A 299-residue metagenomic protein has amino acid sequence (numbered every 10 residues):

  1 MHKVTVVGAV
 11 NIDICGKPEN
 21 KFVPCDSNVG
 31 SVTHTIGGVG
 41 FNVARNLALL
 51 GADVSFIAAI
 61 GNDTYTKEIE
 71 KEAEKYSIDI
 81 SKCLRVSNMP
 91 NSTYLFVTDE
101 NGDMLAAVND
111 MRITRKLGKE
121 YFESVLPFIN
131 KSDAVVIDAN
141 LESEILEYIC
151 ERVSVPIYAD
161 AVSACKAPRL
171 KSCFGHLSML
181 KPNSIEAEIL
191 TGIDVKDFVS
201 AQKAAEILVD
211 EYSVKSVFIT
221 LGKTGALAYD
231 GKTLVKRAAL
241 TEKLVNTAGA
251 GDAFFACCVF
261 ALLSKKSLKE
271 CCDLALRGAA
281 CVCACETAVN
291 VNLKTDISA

Functional and structural regions predicted by a protein language model:
M1-A59, T64-I78: Glycine-rich phosphate/adenosyl-contacting loop at the front of the ribokinase-like
M1-T5, N28, K166, F198-A299: Conserved phosphate-binding/catalytic region of the ribokinase-like
M1-V10, E72-R85, V97-L234: Ribokinase/PfkB-type carbohydrate-kinase core domain
V10-G16, N20, T114, E186 (+3 more regions): Active-site/binding-pocket entry motifs
V29, G40-A44, T66, S92 (+5 more regions): A general structural signal for well-ordered alpha-helical segments in protein cores
S31-V39, L84-N88, A248: Active-site nucleophile and cofactor-binding loops and adjacent substrate-binding regions of central metabolic enzymes
L47, N183, G251: Short, conserved phosphate/pyrophosphate- and ester-handling motifs at nucleotide-, phospho-/glycolipid
L50, M89-S92, G222: Short, basic and Ser/Thr-rich N-terminal targeting/leader segments
